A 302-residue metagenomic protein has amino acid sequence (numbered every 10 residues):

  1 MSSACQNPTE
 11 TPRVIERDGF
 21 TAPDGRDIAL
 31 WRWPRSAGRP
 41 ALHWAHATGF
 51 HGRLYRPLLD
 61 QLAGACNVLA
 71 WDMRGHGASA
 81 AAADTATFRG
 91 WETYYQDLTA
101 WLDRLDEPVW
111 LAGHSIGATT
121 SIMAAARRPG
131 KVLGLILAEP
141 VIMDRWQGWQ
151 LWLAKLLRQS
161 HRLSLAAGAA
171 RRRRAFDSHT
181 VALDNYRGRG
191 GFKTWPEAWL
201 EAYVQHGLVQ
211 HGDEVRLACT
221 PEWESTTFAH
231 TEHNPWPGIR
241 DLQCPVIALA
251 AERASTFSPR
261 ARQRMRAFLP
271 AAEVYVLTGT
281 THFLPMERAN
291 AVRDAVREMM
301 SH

Functional and structural regions predicted by a protein language model:
A29-A81: Conserved HGGG/HGGXW glycine-rich cap/lid loop of the alpha/beta-hydrolase fold
H43-A47, H114, A250: The conserved beta1-alpha1 loop
M73-A112, L153, D294: Active-site loop/oxyanion-hole signature of alpha/beta-hydrolase fold enzymes
E107-L151: Conserved hydrolase catalytic core segment
A170-A229: Conserved alpha/beta-hydrolase catalytic His-Asp/Glu region
G207-A267: Conserved serine/cysteine hydrolase catalytic core
L277-A289: Catalytic histidine-centered segment of alpha/beta-hydrolase-like enzymes
M286-E298: Post-His helix in hydrolase/transferase enzymes
